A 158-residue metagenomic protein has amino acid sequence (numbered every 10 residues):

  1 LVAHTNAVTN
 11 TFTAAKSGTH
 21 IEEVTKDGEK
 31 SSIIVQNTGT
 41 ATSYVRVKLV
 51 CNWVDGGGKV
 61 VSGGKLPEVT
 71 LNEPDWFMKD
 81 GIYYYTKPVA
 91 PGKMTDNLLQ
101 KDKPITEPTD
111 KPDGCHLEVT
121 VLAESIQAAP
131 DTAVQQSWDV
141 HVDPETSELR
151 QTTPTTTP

Functional and structural regions predicted by a protein language model:
L1-P158: Long, small/polar-residue-biased beta-strand-and-loop interaction regions
